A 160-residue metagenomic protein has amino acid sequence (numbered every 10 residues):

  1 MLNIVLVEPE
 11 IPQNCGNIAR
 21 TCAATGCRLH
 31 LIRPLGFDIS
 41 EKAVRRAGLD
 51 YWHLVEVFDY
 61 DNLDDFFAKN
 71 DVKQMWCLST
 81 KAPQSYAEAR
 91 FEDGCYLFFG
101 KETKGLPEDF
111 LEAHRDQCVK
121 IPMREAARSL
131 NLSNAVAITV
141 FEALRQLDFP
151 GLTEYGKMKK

Functional and structural regions predicted by a protein language model:
M1-K160: Post-transcriptional modification and biogenesis factors for structured RNAs of the translation apparatus
